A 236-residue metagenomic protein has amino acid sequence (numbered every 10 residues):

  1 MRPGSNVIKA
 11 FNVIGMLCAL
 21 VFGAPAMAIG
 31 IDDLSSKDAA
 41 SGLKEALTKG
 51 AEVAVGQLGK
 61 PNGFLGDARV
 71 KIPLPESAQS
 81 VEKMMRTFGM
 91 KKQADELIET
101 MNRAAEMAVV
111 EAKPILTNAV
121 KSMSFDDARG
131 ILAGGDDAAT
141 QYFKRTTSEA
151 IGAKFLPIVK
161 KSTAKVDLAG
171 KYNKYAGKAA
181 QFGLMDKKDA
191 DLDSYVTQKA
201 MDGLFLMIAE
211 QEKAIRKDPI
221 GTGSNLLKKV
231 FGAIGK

Functional and structural regions predicted by a protein language model:
R2-G15: Bacterial N-terminal signal peptides that target proteins for export
G23-P25: N-terminal signal peptide c-region/cleavage motif recognized by signal peptidases
I29-T100: N-terminal Sec/ER secretory leader and immediately downstream segment of secreted/extracellular precursors
A40, K44-V55, A138-Q141, S148-L156 (+2 more regions): Short N-proximal segments of mature Sec-exported proteins
A54, S124, P219: Residue-level signature of catalytic and energy-coupling elements of molecular machines, predominantly ATP/GTP-dependent
K91-S162: Mid-length scaffold segments of soluble, non-membrane domains
I158-L204: An amphipathic alpha-helical core segment
G203-K236: A cross-kingdom marker for long, charged
